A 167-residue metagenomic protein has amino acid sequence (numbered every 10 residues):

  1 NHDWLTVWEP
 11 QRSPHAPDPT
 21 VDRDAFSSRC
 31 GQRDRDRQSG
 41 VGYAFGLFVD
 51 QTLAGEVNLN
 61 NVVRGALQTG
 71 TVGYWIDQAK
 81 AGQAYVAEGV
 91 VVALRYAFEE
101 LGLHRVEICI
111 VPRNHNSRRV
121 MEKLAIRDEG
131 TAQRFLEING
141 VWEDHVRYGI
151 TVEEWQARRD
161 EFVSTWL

Functional and structural regions predicted by a protein language model:
N1-A79, V141-L167: GNAT-family acyltransferases
H2-D3, L101, A125: Structural motif
T71, E107-C109, R119: Alpha-helical residues within helix-turn-helix
Y74-I76, G82-E99, H115-K123: Conserved acetyl-CoA-binding loop-helix of GNAT-fold acetyltransferases
E99-C109: Conserved GNAT acetyl-CoA-binding A-motif
C109, R127-D144: Conserved catalytic-core motifs of GNAT/GCN5-like acyltransferases
